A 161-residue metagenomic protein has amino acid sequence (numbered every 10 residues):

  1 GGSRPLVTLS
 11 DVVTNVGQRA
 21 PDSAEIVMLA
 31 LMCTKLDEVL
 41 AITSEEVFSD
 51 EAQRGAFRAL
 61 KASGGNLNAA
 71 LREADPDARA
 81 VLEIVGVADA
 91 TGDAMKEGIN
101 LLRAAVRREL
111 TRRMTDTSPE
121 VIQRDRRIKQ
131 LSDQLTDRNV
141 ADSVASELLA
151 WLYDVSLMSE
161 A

Functional and structural regions predicted by a protein language model:
G2-N68, E73, R113, D125 (+1 more regions): Non-catalytic protein-protein interaction segments used by genome-maintenance enzymes to assemble and couple activities
K61-A161: Bacterial replisome coupling helices
